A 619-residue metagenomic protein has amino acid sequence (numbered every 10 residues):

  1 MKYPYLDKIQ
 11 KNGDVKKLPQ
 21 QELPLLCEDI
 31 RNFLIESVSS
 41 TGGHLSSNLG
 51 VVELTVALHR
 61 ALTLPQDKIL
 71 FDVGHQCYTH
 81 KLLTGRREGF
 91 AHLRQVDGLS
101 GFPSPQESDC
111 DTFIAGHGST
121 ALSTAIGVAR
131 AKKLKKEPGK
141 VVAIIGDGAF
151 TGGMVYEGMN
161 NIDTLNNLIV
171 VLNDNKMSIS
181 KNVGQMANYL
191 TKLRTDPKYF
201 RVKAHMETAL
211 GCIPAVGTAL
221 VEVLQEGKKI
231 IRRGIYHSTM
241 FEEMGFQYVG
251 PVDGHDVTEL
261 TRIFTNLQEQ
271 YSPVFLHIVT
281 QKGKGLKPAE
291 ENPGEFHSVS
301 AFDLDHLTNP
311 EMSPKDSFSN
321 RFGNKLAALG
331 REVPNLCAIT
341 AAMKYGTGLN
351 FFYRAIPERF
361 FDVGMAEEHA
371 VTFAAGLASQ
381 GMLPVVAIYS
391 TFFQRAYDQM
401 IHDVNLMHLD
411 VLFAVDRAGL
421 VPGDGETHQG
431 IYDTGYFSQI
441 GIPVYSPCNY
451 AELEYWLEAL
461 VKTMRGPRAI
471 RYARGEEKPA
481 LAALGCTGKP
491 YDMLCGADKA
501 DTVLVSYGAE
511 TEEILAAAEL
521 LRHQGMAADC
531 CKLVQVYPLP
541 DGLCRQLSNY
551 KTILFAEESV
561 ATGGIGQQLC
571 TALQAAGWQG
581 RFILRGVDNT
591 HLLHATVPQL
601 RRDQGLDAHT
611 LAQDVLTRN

Functional and structural regions predicted by a protein language model:
M1-L83, E242, F246-Y248, D253-V257 (+1 more regions): N-terminal amphipathic, basic-rich helices that act as targeting or association modules
H44-L165, N335-L336, T340-A341, L349-N350: Cofactor-binding active-site loop characterized by glycine-rich and histidine/acidic residues
K68, T280-F393, Q399-L409, Y491 (+2 more regions): Non-catalytic terminal/interface segments that mediate subunit docking, oligomerization, and allosteric communication
G89-L99, T164-M177, N405-R417: A glycine-rich helix N-cap at a beta->alpha junction
K176-F322: Long, well-ordered, tryptophan-enriched scaffold segments
T218-P288, D410-V415, T434-A483, T552 (+1 more regions): Structural signature of the thiamine diphosphate
I235, R262-T265, H297-S298, S317-E332 (+4 more regions): Glycine-/acidic-rich phosphate or pyrophosphate-binding loops and their flanking alpha/beta elements
L304-D305, N309-M312, P422-D424, I442-V444 (+2 more regions): Peripheral docking tails and interdomain loops at the edges of cofactor- or intermediate-handling domains
